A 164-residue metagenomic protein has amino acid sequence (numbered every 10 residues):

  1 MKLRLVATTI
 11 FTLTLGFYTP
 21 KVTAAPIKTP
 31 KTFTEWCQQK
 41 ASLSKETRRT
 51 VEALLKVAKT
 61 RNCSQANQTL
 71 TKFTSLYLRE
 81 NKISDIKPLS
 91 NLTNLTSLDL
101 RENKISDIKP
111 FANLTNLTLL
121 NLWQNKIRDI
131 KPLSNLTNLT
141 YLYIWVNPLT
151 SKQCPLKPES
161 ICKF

Functional and structural regions predicted by a protein language model:
M1-N81, P88, T137, Y141-F164: N-terminal capping/linker segments that flank leucine-rich repeat
Y77-R79, S97-R101, L119-W123, Y141-W145: Short beta-strand elements of solenoid repeat domains
I86-L89, I108-F111, I130-L133, K152-Q153: Canonical leucine-rich repeat
T93-T96, T115-T118, T137: Long, intrinsically disordered low-complexity tandem-repeat segments
